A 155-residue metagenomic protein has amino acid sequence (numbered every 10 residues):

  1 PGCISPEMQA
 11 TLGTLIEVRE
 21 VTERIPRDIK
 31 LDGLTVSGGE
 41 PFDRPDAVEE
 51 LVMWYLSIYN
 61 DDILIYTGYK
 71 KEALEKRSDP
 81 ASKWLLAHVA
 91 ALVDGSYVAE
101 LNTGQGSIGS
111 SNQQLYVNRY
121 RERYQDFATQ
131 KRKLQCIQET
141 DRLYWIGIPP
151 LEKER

Functional and structural regions predicted by a protein language model:
P1-I16: Canonical Radical SAM [4Fe-4S] cluster-binding loop centered on the CxxxCxxC motif and its immediate flanking residues
M8, G39, Y97: Flexible loop residues that form catalytic and substrate-binding hotspots at small-molecule/glycan-binding clefts
G13-I29: Glycine-rich, highly charged phosphate/nucleotide-binding loops
L15, P45-E49, K76-D79: Conserved strand-to-helix beginnings and helix N-cap segments that scaffold or border functional pockets
V21, A47-Y55, A81-L85: A general structural detector for well-ordered alpha-helical segments in enzyme core domains, enriched
K30-I58, T103-Q105, G109-R119: Conserved glycine-rich "GG(E/T)P / GGGxP" loop and the immediately following alpha-helix in the radical SAM core
Y59, Y69, K76-R155: Auxiliary Fe-S-binding modules of radical SAM enzymes
